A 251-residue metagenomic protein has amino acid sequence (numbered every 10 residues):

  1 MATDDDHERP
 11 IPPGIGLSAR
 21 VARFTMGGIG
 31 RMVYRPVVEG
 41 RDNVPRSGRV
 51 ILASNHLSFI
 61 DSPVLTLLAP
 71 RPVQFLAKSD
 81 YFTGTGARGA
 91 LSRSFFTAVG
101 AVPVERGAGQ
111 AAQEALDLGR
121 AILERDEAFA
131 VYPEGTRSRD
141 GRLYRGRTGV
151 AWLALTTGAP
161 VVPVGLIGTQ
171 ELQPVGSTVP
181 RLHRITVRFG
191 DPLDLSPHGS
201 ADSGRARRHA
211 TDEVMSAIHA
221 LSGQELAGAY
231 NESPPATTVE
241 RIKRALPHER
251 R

Functional and structural regions predicted by a protein language model:
A2-S18, Q113-R251: Non-catalytic C-terminal accessory region of glycerolipid acyltransferases and related lyso-lipid remodeling enzymes
I15-Y34, R93, T97: Short hydrophobic helices that act as membrane-entry/anchoring signals
T25-G27, A98-R106, P133-T136: Short, basic, glycine/proline-bearing loop/turn elements
M26-H56: Helix-to-loop junction immediately C-terminal to a conserved catalytic motif
R31-V33, P70, F96-A98, T156 (+1 more regions): Short, well-ordered coil/turn elements that cap or connect secondary structure elements
Y34, G109-Q113: A conditional alpha-helix N-cap/helix-loop micro-motif detector
V38, G89, Q113-L116: Structural motif corresponding to alpha-helix initiation and N-cap regions
V44-G109: Catalytic core of membrane glycerolipid acyltransferases/transacylases, capturing the structured, soluble-facing
